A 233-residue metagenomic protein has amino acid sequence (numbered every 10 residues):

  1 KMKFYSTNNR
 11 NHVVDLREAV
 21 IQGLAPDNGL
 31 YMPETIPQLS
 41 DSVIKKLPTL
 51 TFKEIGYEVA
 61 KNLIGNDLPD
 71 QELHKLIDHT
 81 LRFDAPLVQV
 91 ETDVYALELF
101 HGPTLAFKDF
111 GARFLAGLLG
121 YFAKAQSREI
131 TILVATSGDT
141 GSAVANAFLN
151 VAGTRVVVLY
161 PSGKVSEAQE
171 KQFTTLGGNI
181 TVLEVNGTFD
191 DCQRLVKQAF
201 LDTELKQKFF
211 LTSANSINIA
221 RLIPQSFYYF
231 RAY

Functional and structural regions predicted by a protein language model:
M2-Y233: PLP-dependent amino-acid enzyme catalytic core
